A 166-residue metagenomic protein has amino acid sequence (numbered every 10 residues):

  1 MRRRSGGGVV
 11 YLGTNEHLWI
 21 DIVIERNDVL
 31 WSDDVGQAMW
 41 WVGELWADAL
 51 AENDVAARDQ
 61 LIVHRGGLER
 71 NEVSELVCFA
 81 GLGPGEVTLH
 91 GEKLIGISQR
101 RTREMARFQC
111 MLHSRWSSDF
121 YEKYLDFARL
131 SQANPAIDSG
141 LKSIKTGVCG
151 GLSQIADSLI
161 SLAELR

Functional and structural regions predicted by a protein language model:
M1-D34: N-terminal lobe of the biotin/lipoate ligase/transferase fold
G13-H17, L82, R107: Short, solvent-exposed loop/turn segments at the edges of secondary structure
T14, L89-G91, T102-R103: Short acidic-glycine loop/turn motifs at beta-strand connectors
W19, R26-A49, V77, D119-Y121: Helix-start/capping segments and mature chain N-termini
G43-L76, R100-R166: Long, positively charged amphipathic alpha-helical accessory segments at protein N-termini or as interdomain linkers
E69-L94: Structured beta-strand/loop patches that form or line metal/cofactor-binding pockets in enzymes
